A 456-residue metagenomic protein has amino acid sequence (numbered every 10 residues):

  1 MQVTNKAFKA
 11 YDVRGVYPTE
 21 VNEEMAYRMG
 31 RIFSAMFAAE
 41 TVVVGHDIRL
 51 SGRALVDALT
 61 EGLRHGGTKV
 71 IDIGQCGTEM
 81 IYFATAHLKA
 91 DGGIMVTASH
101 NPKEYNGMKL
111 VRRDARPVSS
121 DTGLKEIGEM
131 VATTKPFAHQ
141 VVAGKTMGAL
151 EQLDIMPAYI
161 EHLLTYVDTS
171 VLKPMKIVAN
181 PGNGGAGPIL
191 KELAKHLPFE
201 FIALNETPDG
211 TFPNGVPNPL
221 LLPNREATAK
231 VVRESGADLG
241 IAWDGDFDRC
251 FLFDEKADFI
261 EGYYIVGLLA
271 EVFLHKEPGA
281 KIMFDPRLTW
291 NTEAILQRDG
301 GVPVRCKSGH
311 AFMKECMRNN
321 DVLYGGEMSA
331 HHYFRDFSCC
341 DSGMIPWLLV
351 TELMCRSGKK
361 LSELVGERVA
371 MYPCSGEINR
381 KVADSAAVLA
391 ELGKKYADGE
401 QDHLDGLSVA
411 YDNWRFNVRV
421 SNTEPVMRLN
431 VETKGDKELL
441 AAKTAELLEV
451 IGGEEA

Functional and structural regions predicted by a protein language model:
M1-E61, H65-G67, T146-M175: An N-terminal, well-structured beta->alpha segment
T41-D47, I71, K176-V178, A280-F284 (+1 more regions): Short glycine-rich phosphate-binding loop at a beta-alpha junction
V42-N106, E192-F253: N-terminal small/polar loop signature for handling phosphorylated ligands or for N-terminal nucleophile
E104-G128, F253-L268, F337-L348, M354: A short, gly/pro- and small-residue-rich
N106-S235: Gly/Ser/Thr-enriched, mixed-charge loops and adjacent short helices that form phosphate/oxyanion-binding elements
L124-I160, T165, E255-M328, H332-F334: Proline/glycine-rich low-complexity loops and linkers
H275-A456: Phosphate-binding and adjacent anionic-ligand microenvironments
